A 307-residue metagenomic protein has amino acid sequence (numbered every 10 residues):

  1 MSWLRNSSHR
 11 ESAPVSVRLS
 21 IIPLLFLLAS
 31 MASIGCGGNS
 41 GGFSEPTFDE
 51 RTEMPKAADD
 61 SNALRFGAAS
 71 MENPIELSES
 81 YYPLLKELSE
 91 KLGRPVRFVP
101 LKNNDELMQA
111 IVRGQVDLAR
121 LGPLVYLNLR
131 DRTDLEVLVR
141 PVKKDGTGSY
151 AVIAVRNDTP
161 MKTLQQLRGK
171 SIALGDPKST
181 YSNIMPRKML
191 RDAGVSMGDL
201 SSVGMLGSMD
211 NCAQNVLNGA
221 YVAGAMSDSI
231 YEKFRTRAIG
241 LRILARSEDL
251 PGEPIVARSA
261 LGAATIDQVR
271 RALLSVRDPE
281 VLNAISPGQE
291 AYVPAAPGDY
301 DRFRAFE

Functional and structural regions predicted by a protein language model:
S2-R5, H9-V17, F26-E106, V112 (+1 more regions): N-terminal hydrophobic or amphipathic helices and topogenic motifs
R65, A69-S70, K144-V155, T236-P279 (+1 more regions): Periplasmic-binding protein-like
R65-S70, Y81, P100-N104, G114-R132 (+2 more regions): Beta->alpha turn/N-cap motifs
F66-S89, L101, L124, T147-Q214 (+1 more regions): Bilobed "Venus flytrap"/periplasmic-binding protein-like clamshell domains and structurally analogous long
M71, L121-V125, K143, R156-T159 (+4 more regions): Solvent-exposed coil/turn segments that connect beta secondary-structure elements in extracytoplasmic/periplasmic
S80-L84, N103, L107, G122-V125 (+9 more regions): Stable alpha-helical elements in mature extracytoplasmic
D105-A119, R132-T133, Q165, M209-A225: Short helices/loops that flank or line small-molecule/ion binding pockets
P123-R132, M189-D192, Q214-L241: A ligand-binding cleft/hinge motif common to bilobed small-molecule-binding domains
